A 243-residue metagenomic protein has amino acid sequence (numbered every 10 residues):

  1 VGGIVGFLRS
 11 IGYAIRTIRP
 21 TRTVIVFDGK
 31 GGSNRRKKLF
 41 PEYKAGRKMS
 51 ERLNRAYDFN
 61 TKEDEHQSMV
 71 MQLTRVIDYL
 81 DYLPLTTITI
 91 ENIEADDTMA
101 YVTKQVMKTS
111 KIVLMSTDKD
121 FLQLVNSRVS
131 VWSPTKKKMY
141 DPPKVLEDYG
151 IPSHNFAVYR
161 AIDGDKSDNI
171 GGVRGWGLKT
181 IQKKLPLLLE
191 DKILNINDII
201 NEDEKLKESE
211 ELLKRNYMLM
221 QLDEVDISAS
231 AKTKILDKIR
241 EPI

Functional and structural regions predicted by a protein language model:
V1-K111, F121-M139, Q221-L222, D226-I239: Noncatalytic, basic helical substrate-engagement surface that gates or grips nucleic-acid strands
Q67-T74, G150, E210-L213: Alpha-helix N-cap/helix-start motif at coil-to-helix transitions, marked by capping-box chemistry
L114: Conserved SAM-binding loop
M139-Y149: Short, charged, surface-exposed secondary-structure boundary motifs
P152-N155, Y159-T233: Accessory alpha-helical DNA-binding modules that contact the DNA backbone or grooves
